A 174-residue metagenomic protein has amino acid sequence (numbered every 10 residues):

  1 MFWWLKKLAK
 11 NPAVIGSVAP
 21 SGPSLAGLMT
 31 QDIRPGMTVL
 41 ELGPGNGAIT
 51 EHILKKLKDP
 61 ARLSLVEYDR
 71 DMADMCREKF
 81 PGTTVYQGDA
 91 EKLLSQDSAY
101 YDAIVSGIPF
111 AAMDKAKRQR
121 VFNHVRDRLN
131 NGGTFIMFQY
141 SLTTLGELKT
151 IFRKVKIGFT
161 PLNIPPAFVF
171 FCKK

Functional and structural regions predicted by a protein language model:
M1-I33: Class I SAM-dependent methyltransferase Rossmann-like catalytic core, especially the SAM/SAH-binding loop
P23, G47-E51: Glycine-rich SAM-binding Motif I of class I
G36-G45: Conserved class I S-adenosyl-L-methionine
D69-D71: Conserved SAM/SAH-binding beta-strand->alpha-helix loop
C76-R77: Conserved SAM-binding loop
L94-I104: A short acidic, Gly/Pro-enriched loop at the edge of an enzyme's catalytic core that lines a small-molecule cofactor
Q119-N131: A short glycine-rich, Lys/Arg-flanked "PGG" loop and its adjoining helix->strand segment in the class I
G132-Q139: Conserved beta-strand signature within the Rossmann-like core of class I S-adenosyl-L-methionine
